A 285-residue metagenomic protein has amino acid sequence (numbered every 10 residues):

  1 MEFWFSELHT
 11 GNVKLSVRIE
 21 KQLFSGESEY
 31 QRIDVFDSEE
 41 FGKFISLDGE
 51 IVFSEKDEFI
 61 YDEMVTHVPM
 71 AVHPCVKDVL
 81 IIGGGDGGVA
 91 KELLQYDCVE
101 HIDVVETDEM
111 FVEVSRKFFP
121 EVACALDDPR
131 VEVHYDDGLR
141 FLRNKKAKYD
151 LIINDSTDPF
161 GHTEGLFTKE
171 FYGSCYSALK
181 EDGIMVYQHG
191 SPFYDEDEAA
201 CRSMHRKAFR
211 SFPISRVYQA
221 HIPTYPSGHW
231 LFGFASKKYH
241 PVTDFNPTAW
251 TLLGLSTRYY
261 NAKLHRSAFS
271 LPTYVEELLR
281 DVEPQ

Functional and structural regions predicted by a protein language model:
M1-D34, S227-Q285: SAM/dcSAM-binding transferase cores
M1-E63, H67-P69, Q95: Rossmann-like AdoMet
E2-W4, L47, F53-D182, Y194-C201 (+1 more regions): The AdoMet/dcAdoMet-binding core of the Class I SAM-like
E50, H189-G190: Glycine- and acidic
Y172-G173, E198-Q219, G233: Conserved Class I S-adenosyl-L-methionine
D182-H189: Conserved beta-strand signature within the Rossmann-like core of class I S-adenosyl-L-methionine
A220-T224: Short proline/glycine-enriched turn/loop segments at secondary-structure junctions
